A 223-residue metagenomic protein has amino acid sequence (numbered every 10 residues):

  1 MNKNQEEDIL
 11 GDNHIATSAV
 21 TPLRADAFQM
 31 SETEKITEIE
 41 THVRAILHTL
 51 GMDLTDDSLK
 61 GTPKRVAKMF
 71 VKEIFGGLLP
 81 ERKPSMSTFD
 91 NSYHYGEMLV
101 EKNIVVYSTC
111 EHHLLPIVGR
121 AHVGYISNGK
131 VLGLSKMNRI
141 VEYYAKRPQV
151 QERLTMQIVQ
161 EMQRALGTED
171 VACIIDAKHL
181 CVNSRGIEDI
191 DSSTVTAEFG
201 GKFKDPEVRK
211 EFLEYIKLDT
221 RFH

Functional and structural regions predicted by a protein language model:
M1-H223: A domain-level signal for the structural core that forms small-molecule/cofactor-binding pockets and catalytic centers
